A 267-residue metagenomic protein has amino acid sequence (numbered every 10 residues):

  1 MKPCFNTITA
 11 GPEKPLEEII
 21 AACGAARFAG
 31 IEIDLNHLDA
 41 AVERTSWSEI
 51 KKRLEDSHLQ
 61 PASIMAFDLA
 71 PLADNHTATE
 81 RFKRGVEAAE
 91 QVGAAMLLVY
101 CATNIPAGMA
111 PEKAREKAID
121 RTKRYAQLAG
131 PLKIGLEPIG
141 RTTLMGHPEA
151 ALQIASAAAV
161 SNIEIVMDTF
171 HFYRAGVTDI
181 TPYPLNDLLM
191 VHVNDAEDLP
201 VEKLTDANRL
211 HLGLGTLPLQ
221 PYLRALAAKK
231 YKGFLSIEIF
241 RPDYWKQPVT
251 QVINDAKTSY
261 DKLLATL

Functional and structural regions predicted by a protein language model:
M1-A95, V160-E164, N186, V193 (+3 more regions): N-terminal pre-domain/capping segments
C4-N6, G135, V166, S236: Conserved Rossmann-like nucleotide-binding pocket used by diverse enzymes that bind dinucleotide cofactors
A10-P15, D34-S46, L69-A78, I105-M109 (+4 more regions): Acidic-and-aromatic substrate-binding clefts and catalytic sites of carbohydrate-active enzymes
K14-E18, G24, R53-D56, L72-E164 (+1 more regions): Active-site acidic/histidine proton-transfer and metal-coordination neighborhood in alpha/beta enzyme cores
G30-I33, I64, R124-T216: Acidic/histidine-rich catalytic cores of soluble enzymes
E32-I33, A62-M65, A95-A102, I134-E137 (+1 more regions): Short beta-strand segments at enzyme active-site cores
G215-A228: A short, acidic, amphipathic alpha-helical segment used as a generic capping/interface helix at domain edges
F234-V252: C-terminal alpha-helical cap/extension of soluble enzyme domains
